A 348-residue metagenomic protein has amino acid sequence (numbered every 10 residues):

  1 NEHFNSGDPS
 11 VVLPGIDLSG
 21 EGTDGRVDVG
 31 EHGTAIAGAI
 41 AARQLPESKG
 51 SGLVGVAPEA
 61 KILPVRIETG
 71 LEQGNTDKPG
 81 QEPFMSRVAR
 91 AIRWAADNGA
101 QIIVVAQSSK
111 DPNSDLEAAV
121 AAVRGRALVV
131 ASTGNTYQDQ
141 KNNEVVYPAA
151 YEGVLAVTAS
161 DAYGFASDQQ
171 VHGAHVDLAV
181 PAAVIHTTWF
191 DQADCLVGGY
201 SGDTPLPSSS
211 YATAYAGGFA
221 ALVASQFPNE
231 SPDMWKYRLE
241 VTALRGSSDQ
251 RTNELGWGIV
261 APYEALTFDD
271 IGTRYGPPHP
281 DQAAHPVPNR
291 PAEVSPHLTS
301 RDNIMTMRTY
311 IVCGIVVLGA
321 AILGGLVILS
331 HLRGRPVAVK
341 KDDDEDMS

Functional and structural regions predicted by a protein language model:
N1-P64, T69-L71, R251: Active-site core segment of subtilase-fold serine proteases
E21-V27, D77-E82, A106-K110, V145 (+3 more regions): Second-shell loop/turn segments in exported
H32-I36, F84-A91, P112, L116-A119 (+4 more regions): Stable alpha-helical elements in mature extracytoplasmic
A37-A39, A183-W257: Hydrolase catalytic cores
G38, G80-I102: Substrate-binding/charge-relay-adjacent region of secreted/lumenal peptidase catalytic domains
A39-P46, W94, N98, A106 (+5 more regions): Structured segments of extracytoplasmic/periplasmic soluble domains in secreted or envelope-associated proteins
N98-D191, E240-T242: Catalytic-core segments of hydrolase enzymes
F227-L329, K340-M347: C-terminal subdomain of the subtilisin-like protease fold in secreted/lumenal serine endopeptidases
